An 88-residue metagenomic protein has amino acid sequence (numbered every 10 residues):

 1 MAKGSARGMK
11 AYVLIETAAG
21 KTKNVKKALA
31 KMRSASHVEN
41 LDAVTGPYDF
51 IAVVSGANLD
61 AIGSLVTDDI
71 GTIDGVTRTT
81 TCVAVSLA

Functional and structural regions predicted by a protein language model:
M1-A88: A compositional/biophysical signature of low hydrophobicity enriched in polar/charged and small residues
